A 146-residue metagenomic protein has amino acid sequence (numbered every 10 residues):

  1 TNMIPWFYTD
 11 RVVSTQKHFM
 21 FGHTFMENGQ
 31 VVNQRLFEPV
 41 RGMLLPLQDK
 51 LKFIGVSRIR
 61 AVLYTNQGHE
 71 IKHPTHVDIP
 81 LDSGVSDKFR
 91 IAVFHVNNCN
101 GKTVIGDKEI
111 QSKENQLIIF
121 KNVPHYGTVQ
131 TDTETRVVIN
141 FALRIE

Functional and structural regions predicted by a protein language model:
T1-I54: Non-heme Fe(II)/2-oxoglutarate
P5, V104-G106, F141-E146: Double-stranded beta-helix
K17-H18, D49-I71: A short glycine-rich, His/Asp/Glu-containing loop-to-beta-strand
V40-L45, E70-L81: Short acidic (Asp/Glu) patches
N66, I110-Y126: Conserved metal-binding segment of the jelly-roll/cupin
H69-T75, D87-F89, F94-K113: A short beta-strand-loop-beta hairpin characteristic of the jelly-roll/cupin
P74-H76, T103, H125-D132: Short beta-strand His + acidic residue motifs that chelate non-heme Fe in jelly-roll/DSBH and cupin folds
A92-F94, E134-E146: A short hydrophobic beta-strand segment most commonly corresponding to one strand of the jelly-roll/cupin
